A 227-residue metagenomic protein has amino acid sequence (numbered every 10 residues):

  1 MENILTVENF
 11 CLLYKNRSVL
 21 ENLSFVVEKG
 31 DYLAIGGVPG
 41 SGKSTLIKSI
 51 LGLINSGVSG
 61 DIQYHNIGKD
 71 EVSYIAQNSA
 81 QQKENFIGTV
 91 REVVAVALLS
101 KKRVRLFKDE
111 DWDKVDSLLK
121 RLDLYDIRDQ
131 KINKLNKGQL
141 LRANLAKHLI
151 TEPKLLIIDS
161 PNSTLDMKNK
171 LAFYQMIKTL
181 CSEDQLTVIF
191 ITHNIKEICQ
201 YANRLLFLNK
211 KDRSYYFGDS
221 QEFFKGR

Functional and structural regions predicted by a protein language model:
A95, D109-I127: Conserved ABC ATPase "signature" region
K131-L135: Conserved ABC ATPase signature
L145: Hydrophobic anchor residue at the start of the ABC signature
E152: Conserved catalytic motifs of ABC-family nucleotide-binding domains
L156-S160: Catalytic Walker B motif of ABC-type/P-loop ATPase nucleotide-binding domains
T192-H193: H-loop/switch region of ABC-family ATPase nucleotide-binding domains
K210-R227: Conserved beta-strand-loop-alpha-helix hinge in the C-terminal portion of ABC ATPase nucleotide-binding domains
